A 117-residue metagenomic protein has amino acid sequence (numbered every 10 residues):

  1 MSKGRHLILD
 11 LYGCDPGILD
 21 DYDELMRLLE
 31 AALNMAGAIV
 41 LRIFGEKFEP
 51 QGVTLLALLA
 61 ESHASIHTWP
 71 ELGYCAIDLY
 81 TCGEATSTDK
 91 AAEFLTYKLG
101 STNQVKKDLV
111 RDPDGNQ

Functional and structural regions predicted by a protein language model:
M1-Q117: Polybasic/polar functional segments that serve as interface/processing modules
